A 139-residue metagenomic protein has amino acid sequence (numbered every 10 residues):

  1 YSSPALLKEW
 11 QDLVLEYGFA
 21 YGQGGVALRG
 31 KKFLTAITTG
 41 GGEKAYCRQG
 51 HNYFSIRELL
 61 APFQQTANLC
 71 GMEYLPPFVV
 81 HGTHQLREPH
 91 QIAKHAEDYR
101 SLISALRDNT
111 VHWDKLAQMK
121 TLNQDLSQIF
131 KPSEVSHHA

Functional and structural regions predicted by a protein language model:
Y1-Q64, C70: Helix-loop-strand module that forms the ligand-binding subsite of alpha/beta enzymes
T66-A139: Glycine-rich phosphate/pyrophosphate-binding loop and the adjoining helix
